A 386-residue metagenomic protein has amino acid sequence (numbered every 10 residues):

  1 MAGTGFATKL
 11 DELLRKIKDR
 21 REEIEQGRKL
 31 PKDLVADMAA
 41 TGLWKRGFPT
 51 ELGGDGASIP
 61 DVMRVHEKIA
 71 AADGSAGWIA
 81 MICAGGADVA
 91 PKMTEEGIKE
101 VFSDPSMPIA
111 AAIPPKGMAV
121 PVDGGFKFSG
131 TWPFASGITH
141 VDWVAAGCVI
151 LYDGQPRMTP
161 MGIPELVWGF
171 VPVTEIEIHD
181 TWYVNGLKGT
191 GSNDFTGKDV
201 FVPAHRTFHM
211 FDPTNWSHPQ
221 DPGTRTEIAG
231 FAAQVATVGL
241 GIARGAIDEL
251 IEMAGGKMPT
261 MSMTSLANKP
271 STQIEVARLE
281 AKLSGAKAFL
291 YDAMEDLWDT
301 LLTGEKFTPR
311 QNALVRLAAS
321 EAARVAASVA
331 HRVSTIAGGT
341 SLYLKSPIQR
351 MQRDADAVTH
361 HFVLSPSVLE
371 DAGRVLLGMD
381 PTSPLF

Functional and structural regions predicted by a protein language model:
M1-R15, L385-F386: Basic/polar N-terminal segments that are highly enriched at the extreme N-terminus, encompassing both cleavable
K18, E22-E25, G285-S320, S334-L342: C-terminal helix-coil-helix/basic helical segment that borders enzyme active sites and/or dimer interfaces and provides
K32-A40, K45-D142, P156-M161: Glycine-rich flavin
A135-I178: A short core secondary-structure module
N185-L283: Glycine-rich beta->alpha junctions and the first turn(s) of the following alpha-helix
G241, A277-S284, R316, S320-A327 (+1 more regions): Generic structural signal for well-ordered, non-transmembrane alpha-helical segments in soluble/cytosolic regions
S328-T335, P366-E370: Short segments within alpha-helical structural elements
G339-F386: Glycine-rich phosphate/cofactor-binding loops in nucleotide/flavin-utilizing enzymes
